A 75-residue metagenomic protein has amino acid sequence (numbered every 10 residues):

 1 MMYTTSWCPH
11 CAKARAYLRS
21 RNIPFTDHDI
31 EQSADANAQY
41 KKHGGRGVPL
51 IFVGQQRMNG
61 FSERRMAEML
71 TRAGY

Functional and structural regions predicted by a protein language model:
M1, A36-N37, A73: Extracytoplasmic thiol/disulfide redox context detector
M1-I23: Local sequence-structure signature of Cys/Sec-based thiol-disulfide redox active-site neighborhoods
M1-M2, T26-D27, L50: Structural recognition of the beta-strand scaffold that forms the well-ordered cores of secreted hydrolase catalytic
T4-C11, D29, S33, K41 (+2 more regions): Solvent-exposed, acidic/flexible segments
I23-A36, G45: Thiol-based oxidoreductase modules, predominantly thioredoxin-like and allied folds used for disulfide exchange
Y40-K41, G45-P49: Extracytoplasmic electron-transfer domains, predominantly the class I c-type cytochrome c fold
V48-N59: A short, hydrophobic beta-strand/beta-hairpin element that forms part of a small beta-sheet core
E63-Y75: Thiol-/selenol-based redox modules, centered on thioredoxin-like and closely related oxidoreductase domains
